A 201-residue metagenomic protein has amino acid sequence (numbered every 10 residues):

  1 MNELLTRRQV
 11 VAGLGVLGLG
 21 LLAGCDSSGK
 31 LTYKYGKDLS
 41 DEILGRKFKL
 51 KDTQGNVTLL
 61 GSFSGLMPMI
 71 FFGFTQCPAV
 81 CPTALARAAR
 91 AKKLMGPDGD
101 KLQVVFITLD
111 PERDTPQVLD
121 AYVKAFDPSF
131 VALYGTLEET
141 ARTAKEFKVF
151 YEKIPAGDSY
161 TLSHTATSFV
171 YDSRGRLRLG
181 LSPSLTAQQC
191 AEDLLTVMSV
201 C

Functional and structural regions predicted by a protein language model:
N2-E3, Q9-D26: N-terminal export signals
C25-R46: N-proximal helix/coil linker or "cap" segments that precede and/or mark the start of modular domains
K49-P68: A short beta-strand-turn-helix
S62-V80: Short active-site neighborhood of thiol/selenol oxidoreductases, capturing the structured segment around
V80-M95: Typically the conserved alpha-helix immediately C-terminal to a functionally engaged Cys/Sec in thioredoxin-like
Q103-R113, V131-L137: Thiol-based oxidoreductase modules, predominantly thioredoxin-like and allied folds used for disulfide exchange
D120-T165: Short, internal strand/loop/helix patches that form the active-site neighborhood or redox-interaction surface
G157-C201: Thiol-/selenol-based redox modules, centered on thioredoxin-like and closely related oxidoreductase domains
